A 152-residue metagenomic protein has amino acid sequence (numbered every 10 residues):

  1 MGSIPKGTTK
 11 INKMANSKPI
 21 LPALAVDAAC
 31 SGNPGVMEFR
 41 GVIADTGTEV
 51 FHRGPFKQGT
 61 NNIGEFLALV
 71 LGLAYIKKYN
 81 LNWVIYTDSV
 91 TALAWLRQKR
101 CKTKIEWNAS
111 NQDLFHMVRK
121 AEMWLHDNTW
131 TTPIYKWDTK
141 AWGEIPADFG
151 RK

Functional and structural regions predicted by a protein language model:
G2-I4, T8: Short, positively charged low-complexity motifs
T8, T60, T87: Ser/Thr-centric signal marking residues that sit in or immediately flank functional binding/regulatory motifs
T8-K10, M14, R151-K152: Short intrinsically disordered terminal tails
I11-I63, Y75: RNase H-like nuclease fold core
C30-N33, L73-G150: RNase H catalytic domain
I63, L67-L71: Short amphipathic alpha-helical face segments that pack within enzyme cores and frequently flank/anchor catalytic
